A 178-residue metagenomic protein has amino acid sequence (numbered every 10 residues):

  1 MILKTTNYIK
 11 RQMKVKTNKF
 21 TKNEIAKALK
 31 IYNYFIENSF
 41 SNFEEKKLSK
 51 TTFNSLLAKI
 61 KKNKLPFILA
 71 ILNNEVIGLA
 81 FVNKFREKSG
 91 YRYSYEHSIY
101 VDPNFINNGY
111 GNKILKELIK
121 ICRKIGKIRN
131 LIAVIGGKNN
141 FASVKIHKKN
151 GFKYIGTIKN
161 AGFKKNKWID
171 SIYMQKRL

Functional and structural regions predicted by a protein language model:
K14-K30: A short beta-loop-alpha structural element at the N-terminal edge of CoA-dependent acyl/N-acetyltransferase catalytic
L29, N33-L56: Conserved GNAT-fold acetyl-CoA-binding loop/helix
K47-N104, L115, R177: Acetyl-CoA-dependent GNAT
L65, I169-Y173: Short hydrophobic/aromatic beta-strand or adjacent loop that forms the aromatic wall/cage of a ligand/substrate-binding
V101, N107-C122, K145-K149: Conserved acetyl-CoA-binding loop-helix of GNAT-fold acetyltransferases
I106, I132-V144: Conserved beta-strand-loop-alpha-helix junction that forms the acyl-donor binding cleft
C122-I135: Conserved GNAT acetyl-CoA-binding A-motif
V134-I135, K148-D170: Conserved catalytic-core motifs of GNAT/GCN5-like acyltransferases
